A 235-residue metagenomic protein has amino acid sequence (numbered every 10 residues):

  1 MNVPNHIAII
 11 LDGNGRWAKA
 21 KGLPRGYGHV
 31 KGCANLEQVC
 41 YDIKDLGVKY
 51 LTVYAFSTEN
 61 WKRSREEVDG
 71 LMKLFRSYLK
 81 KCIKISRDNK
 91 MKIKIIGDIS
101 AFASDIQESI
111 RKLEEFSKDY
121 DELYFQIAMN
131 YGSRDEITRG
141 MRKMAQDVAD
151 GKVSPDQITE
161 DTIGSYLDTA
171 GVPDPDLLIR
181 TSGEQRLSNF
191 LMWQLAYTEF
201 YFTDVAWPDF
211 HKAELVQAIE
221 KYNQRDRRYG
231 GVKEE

Functional and structural regions predicted by a protein language model:
M1-E235: Flexible, compositionally biased loop and terminal segments
